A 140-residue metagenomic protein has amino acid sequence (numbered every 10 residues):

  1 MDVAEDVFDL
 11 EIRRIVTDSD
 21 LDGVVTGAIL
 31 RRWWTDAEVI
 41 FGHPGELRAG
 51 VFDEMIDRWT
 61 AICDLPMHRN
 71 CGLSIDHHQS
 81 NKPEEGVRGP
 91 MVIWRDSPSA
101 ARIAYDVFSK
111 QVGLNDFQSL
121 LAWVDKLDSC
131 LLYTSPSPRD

Functional and structural regions predicted by a protein language model:
M1-S135, R139: Replace "Mg2+/Mn2+-dependent" with "divalent metal-dependent
